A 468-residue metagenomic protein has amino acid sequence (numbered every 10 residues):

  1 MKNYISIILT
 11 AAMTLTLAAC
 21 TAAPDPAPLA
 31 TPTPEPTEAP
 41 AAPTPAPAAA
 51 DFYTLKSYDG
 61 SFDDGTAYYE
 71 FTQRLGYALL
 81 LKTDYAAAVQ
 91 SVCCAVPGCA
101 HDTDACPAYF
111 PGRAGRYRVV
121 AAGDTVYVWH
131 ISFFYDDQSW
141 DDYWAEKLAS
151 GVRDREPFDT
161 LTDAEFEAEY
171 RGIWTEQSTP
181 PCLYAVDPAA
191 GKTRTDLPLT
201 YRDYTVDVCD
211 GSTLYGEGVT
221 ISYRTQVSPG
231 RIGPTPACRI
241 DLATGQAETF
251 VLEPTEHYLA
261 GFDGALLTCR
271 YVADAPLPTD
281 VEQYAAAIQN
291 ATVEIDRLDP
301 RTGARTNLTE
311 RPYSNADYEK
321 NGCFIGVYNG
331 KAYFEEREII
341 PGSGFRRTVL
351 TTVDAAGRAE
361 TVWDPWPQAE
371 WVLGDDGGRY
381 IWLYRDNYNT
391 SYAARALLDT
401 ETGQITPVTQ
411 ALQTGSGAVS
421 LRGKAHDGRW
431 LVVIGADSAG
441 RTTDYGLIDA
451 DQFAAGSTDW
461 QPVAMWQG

Functional and structural regions predicted by a protein language model:
M1-L9: Positively charged n-region of N-terminal signal peptides that target proteins for export
T16-A19: C-terminal motif of bacterial Sec signal peptides marking the signal peptidase cleavage site
T21-P24: Bacterial signal peptide processing site
A30-F62: N-terminal low-complexity, Pro/Thr/Ser-rich intrinsically disordered segments that act as propeptides or flexible
P43-T54, G76-C106, D136-T200, R224-E253 (+4 more regions): Surface-exposed loop/turn elements that mediate protein-protein interactions on large endomembrane-trafficking
D51-D63, D104-V120, T200-S212, L252-A265 (+4 more regions): Repeated scaffold domains used in trafficking and secretory/extracellular systems, primarily beta-propellers
Y68-F71, V128-H130, Y215-G218, Y223 (+4 more regions): Residue position within the beta-strands of beta-propeller blades
F71, L81-C93, Y109-D136, D207-E217 (+1 more regions): Hydrophobic, aliphatic-enriched repeat segments that assemble into extended interaction scaffolds in large eukaryotic
